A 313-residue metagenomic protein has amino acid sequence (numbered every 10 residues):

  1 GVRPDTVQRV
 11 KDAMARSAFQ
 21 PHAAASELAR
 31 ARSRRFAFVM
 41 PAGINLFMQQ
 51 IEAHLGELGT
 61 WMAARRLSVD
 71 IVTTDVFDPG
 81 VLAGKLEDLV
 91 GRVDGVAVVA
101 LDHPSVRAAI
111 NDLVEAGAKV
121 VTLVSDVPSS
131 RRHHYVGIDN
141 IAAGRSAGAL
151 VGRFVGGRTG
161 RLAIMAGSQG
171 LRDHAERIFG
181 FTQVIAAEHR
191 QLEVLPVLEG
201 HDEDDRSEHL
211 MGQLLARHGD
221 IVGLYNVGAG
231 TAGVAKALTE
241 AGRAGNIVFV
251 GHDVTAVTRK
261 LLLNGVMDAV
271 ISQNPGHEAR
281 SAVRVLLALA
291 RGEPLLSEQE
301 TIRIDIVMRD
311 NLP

Functional and structural regions predicted by a protein language model:
G1-R30: N-terminal helix-turn-helix DNA-binding module of bacterial transcription factors
S17, Q169, I185, N274-P313: Hinge/cleft segment of the Venus flytrap/periplasmic-binding protein
Q20-G84: Amphipathic helical "hinge" segments at domain boundaries
P41-Q50, D70-V81, V136-S146, I164-V184 (+4 more regions): Hinge/beta->alpha junction and helix N-cap segments in small-molecule ligand-binding domains
G95-V96, A100-V114, F181, P196-V257: Hydrophobic alpha-helical
H103-A142, T255-L263: Flexible loop/hinge segments that line or gate small-molecule binding clefts
A143-R161: A conserved helix-loop-strand patch within extracytoplasmic ligand-binding domains of the periplasmic binding
